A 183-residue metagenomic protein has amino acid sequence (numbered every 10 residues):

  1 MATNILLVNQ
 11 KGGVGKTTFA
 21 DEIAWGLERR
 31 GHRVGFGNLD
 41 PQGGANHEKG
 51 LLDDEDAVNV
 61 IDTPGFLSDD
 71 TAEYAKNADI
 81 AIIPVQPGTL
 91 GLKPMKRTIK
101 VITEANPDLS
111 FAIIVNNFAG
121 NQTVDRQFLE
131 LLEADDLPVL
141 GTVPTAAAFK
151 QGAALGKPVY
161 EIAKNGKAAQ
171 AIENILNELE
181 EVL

Functional and structural regions predicted by a protein language model:
M1-H32: Walker A (P-loop) phosphate-binding motif
R30-A45: Short beta-strand-centered segment that lines the nucleotide-binding/catalytic pocket of NTP-utilizing
F36, I83, I113-V115: Structural beta-sheet core signal
G37-P41, D54-Y74: Switch II (G3) loop of P-loop NTPases
S68-T89: Inter-motif core of Ras-like GTPase G domains
K93-N117: Conserved C-terminal guanine-recognition region of P-loop GTPase G domains, centered on the G4
A119, L129-Y160: Beta-strand-loop-alpha "switch" segments that mediate conformational coupling across diverse proteins
K150-L176: Inter-lobe coupling/hinge region of RecA-like P-loop helicase motors
